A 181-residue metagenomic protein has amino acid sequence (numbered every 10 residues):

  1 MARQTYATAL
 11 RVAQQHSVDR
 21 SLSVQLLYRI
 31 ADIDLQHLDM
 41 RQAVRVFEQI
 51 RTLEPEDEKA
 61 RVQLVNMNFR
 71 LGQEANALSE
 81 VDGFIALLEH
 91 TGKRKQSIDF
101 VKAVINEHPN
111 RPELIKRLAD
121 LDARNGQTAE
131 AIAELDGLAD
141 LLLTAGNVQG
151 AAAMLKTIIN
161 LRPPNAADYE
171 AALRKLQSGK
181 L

Functional and structural regions predicted by a protein language model:
M1-L181: Repeat-based scaffolding regions
